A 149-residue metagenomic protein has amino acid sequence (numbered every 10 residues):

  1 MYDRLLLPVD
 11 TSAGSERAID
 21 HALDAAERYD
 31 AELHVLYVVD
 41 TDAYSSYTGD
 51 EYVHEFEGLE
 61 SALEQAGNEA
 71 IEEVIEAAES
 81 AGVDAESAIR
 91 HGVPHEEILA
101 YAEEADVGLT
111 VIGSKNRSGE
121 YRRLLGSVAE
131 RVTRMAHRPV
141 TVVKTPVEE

Functional and structural regions predicted by a protein language model:
M1-R17, M135-E149: Intrinsically disordered or low-complexity boundary/linker segments at protein termini and domain junctions
D3-G49: Small/aliphatic-rich secondary-structure junction motif
L36, E86-R90, T141: General small-molecule cofactor/ligand-binding pocket signal
Y37, G113-K115, K144-T145: Short secondary-structure boundary segments
V39-A66: Acidic, proline/glycine-rich short linear motifs
E51-H54, E104-D106, V128-A129: Short, hinge-like loop/turn segments at secondary-structure boundaries
E76-T110, V147-E149: Structural beta-alpha unit
T110-R131: Glycine-rich, Arg-bearing micro-motifs that act as flexible, cationic patches
